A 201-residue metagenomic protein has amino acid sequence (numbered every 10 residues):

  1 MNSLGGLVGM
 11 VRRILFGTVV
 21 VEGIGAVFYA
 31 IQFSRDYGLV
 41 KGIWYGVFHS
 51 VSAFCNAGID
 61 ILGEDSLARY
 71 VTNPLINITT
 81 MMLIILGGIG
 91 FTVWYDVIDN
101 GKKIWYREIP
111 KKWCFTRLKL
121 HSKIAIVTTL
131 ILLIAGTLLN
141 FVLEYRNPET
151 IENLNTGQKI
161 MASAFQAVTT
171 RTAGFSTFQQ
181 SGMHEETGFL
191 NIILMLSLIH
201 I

Functional and structural regions predicted by a protein language model:
M1-H200: Membrane-proximal intracellular helices of multi-pass ion channels
